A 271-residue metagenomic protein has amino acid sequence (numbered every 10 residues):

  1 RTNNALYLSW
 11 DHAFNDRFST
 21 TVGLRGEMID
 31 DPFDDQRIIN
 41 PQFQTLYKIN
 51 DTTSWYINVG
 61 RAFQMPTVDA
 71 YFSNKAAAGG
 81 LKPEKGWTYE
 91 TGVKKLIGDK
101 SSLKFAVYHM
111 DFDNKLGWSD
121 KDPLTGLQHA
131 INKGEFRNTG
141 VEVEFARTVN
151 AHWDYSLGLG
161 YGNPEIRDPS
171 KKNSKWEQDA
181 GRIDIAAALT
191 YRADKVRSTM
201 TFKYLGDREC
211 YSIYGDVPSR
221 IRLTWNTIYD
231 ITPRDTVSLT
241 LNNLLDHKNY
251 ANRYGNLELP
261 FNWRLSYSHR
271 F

Functional and structural regions predicted by a protein language model:
R1-N50, M65, K171: Signature of Gram-negative outer-membrane beta-barrel scaffolds
T2-N4, R37-I39, K85-Y89, E135-T139 (+3 more regions): Residues that define the transmembrane beta-barrel architecture of outer-membrane proteins
A13, S19, G23, Q44 (+7 more regions): Membrane-spanning beta-strand positions in outer-membrane beta-barrel proteins
A13-S19, H109-D111, I131-S212, D230-T236 (+2 more regions): Gram-negative outer-membrane beta-barrel transporters
P32-I39, V68-K75, K115-L124, G162 (+3 more regions): Outer-membrane beta-barrel translocator domains and adjoining extracellular loop/strand segments of Gram-negative
Q44, K94, E144-A146, V237 (+1 more regions): Outer-membrane beta-barrel "beta-signal"
K48, S54-Y56, P83-S156, G160 (+1 more regions): Membrane-embedded beta-barrel scaffold of Gram-negative outer-membrane proteins
T139, I183-I185, D216, N242 (+1 more regions): C-terminal beta-signal and terminal closure region of outer-membrane beta-barrel proteins
